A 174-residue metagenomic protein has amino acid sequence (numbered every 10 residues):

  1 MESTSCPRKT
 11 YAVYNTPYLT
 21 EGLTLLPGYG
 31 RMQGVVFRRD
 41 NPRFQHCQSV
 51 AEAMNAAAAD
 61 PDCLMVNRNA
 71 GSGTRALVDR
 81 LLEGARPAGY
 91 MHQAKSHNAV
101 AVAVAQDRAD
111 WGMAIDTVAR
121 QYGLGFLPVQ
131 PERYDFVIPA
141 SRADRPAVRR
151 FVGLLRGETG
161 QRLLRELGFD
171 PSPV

Functional and structural regions predicted by a protein language model:
E2-P17, A101-Q130: A ligand-binding cleft/hinge motif common to bilobed small-molecule-binding domains
N15-A70, Q161-R162: A conserved helix-loop-strand patch within extracytoplasmic ligand-binding domains of the periplasmic binding
T20-L23, P27-G34, F44, Y122-G153 (+1 more regions): Periplasmic-binding protein-like
F44-C47, G84-Y90: Short, structured loop/turn "capping" segments at alpha-beta junctions
L64-L82: Secondary-structure junction motif
R68, R86-A99: Short beta-strand-to-loop elements that line the ligand-binding cleft of bilobed periplasmic-binding protein-like
L155-P171: Periplasmic-binding protein-like
